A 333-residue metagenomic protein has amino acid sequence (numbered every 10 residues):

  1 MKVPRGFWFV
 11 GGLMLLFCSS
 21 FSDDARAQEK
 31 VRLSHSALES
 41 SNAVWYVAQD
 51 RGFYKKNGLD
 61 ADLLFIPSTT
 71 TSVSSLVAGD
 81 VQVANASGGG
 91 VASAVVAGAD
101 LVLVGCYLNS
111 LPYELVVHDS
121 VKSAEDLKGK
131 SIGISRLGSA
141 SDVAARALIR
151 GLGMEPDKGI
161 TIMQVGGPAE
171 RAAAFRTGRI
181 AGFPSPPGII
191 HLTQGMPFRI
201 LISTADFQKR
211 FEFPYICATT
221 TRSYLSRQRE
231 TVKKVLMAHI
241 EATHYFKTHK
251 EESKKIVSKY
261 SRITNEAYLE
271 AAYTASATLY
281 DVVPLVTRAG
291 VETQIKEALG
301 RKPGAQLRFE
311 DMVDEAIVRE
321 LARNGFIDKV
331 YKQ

Functional and structural regions predicted by a protein language model:
M1-G6: N-terminal secretory signal peptides that target proteins for export/translocation
W8-S20: Bacterial N-terminal signal peptides
F21-A27: Sec/Tat signal peptide C-region and signal peptidase I cleavage site
A27-G167, R171-T177, A181-P187, P197-T204 (+1 more regions): Short, glycine-/small- and polar/acidic-enriched structural segments that line small-molecule recognition paths
G89-G90, A169-S261: Pocket-lining segment of extracytoplasmic ligand-binding domains
S139-P156, K234-Y268, V313, E320-G325 (+1 more regions): Ligand-binding clefts/hinges and TM-proximal coupling segments of bilobed small-molecule sensing domains
S226-Q306: Secondary-structure end/capping motifs
K296-Q333: Conserved C-terminal helix/tail region of periplasmic/extracytoplasmic solute-binding proteins
